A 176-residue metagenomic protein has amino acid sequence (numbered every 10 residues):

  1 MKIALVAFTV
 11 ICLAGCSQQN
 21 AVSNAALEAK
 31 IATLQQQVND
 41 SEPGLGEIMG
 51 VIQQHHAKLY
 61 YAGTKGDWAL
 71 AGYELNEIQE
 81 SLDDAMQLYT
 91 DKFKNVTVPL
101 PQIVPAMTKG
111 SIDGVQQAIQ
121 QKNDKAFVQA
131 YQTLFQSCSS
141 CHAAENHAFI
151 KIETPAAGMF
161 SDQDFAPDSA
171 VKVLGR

Functional and structural regions predicted by a protein language model:
M1-A7: Sec-dependent signal peptide recognition, specifically the positively charged N-region followed immediately by
C12-G15: C-terminal motif of bacterial Sec signal peptides marking the signal peptidase cleavage site
S17-A26: Bacterial lipoprotein signal-peptidase II cleavage site
N24, S41-K65, A69-R176: Sequence context surrounding c-type heme c attachment/ligation sites in exported
L27, I31-L34: The feature captures the hydrophobic core positions of alpha-helical coiled-coils
